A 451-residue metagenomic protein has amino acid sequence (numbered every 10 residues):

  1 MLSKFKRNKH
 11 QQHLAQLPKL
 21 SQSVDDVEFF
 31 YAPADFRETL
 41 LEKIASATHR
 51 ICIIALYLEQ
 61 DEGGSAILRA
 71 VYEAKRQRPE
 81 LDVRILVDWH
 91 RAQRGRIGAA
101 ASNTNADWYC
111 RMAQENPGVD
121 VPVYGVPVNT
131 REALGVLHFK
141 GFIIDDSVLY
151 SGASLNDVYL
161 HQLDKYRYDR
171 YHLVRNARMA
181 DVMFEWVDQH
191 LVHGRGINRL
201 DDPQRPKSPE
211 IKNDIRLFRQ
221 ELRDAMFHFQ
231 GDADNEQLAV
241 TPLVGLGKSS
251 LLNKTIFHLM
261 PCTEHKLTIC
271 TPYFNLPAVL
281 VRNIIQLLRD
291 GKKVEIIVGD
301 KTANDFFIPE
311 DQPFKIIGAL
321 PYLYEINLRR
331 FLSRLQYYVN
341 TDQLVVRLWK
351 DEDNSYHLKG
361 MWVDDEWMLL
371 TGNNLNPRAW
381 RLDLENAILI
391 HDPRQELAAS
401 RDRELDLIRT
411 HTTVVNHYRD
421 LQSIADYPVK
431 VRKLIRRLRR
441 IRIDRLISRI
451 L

Functional and structural regions predicted by a protein language model:
H10, A15-A45, D61-T263, T302-K359 (+2 more regions): HKD-type phospholipase D/PLD-like phosphodiesterase module
R50, D82-R84, K266, R289-E295: Residues at the starts of beta-strands that form the adenosine-phosphate
C52-I53, L267-T271, R347: Short catalytic-loop micro-motif centered on adjacent basic/acidic residues
A55, V87, T271, V298: Short beta-strand/turn micro-motifs composed of small residues that flank or help shape donor/cofactor-binding pockets
Y57-E62, C270-A278: Short, glycine-rich nucleotide/cofactor-binding loops
D188-Q189, N283-Q286: Short, solvent-exposed amphipathic alpha-helical segments in soluble enzyme and RNA/protein-processing domains
F274-L276, K301-N304, N376: Short, catalytically relevant binding-site loops at active-site mouths
Y338-L451: Long, C-terminal catalytic modules of enzymes
